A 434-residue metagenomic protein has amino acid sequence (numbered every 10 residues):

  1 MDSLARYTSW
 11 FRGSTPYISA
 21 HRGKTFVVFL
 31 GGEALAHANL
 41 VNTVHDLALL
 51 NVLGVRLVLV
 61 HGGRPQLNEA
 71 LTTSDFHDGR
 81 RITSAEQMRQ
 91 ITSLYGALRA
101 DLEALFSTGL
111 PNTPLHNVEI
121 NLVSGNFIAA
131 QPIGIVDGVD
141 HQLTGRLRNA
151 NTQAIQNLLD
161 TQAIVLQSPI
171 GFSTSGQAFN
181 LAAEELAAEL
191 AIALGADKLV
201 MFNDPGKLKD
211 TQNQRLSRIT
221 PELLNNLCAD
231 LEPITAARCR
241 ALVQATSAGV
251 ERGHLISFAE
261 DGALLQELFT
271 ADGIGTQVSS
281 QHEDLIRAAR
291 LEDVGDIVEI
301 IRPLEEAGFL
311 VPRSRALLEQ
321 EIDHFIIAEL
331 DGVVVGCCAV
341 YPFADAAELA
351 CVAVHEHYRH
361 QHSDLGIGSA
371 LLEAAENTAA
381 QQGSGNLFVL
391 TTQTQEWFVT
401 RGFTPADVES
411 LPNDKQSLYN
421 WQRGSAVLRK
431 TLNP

Functional and structural regions predicted by a protein language model:
M1-R252, D293-D296, E329: Nucleotide/pyrophosphate-binding catalytic subdomain
E283-I297: A short beta-loop-alpha structural element at the N-terminal edge of CoA-dependent acyl/N-acetyltransferase catalytic
P303-V334: Active-site rim helix/loop that mediates acceptor-substrate recognition in acyltransferases
I327, V333-P342, A346-A353: Conserved beta-strand in the GNAT
V352-S363, Q393: A short, internal acetyl-CoA/4′-phosphopantetheine-binding micro-motif in the GNAT/acyltransferase core
H360-N377, V389: Conserved acetyl-CoA-binding loop-helix of GNAT-fold acetyltransferases
N377-Q393: Conserved GNAT acetyl-CoA-binding A-motif
F388, T404-V427: Conserved catalytic-core motifs of GNAT/GCN5-like acyltransferases
